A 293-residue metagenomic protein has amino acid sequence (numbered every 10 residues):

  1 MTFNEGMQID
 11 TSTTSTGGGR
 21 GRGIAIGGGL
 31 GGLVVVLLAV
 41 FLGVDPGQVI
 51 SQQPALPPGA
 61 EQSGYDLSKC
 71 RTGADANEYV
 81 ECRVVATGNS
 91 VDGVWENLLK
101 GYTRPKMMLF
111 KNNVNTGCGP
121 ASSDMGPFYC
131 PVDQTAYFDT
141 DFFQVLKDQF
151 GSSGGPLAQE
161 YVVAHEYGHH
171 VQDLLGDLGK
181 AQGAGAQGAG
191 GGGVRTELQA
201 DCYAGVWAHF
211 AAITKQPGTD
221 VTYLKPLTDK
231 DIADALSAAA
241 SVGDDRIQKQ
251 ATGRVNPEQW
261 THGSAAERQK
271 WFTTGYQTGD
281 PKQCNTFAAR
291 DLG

Functional and structural regions predicted by a protein language model:
M1-S68: Long amphipathic alpha-helical segments used for membrane anchoring, targeting, substrate engagement, or oligomerization
T2-S15, G188-D220: Post-HExxH zinc-binding segment in Zn-dependent metallohydrolases
L37, W95, F138, Y161-L174 (+2 more regions): Active-site recognition of the HExxH zinc-binding catalytic motif
Q48-Q52, N113-D139: Catalytic zinc-binding patch centered on the HExxH motif and its immediate surroundings that defines zinc-dependent
C82-G88, D92, L98-K100, Q199-I247: Short helix/loop segments within enzyme catalytic domains that coordinate or immediately flank catalytic cofactors
Q144-Y161, G190-V194: Short pre-active-site segment immediately N-terminal to the catalytic Zn-binding motif
Y167-G183, V206-I213: Catalytic Zn2+-binding segment of zinc metalloproteases
D244-G293: Pan-zinc metallopeptidase signature
